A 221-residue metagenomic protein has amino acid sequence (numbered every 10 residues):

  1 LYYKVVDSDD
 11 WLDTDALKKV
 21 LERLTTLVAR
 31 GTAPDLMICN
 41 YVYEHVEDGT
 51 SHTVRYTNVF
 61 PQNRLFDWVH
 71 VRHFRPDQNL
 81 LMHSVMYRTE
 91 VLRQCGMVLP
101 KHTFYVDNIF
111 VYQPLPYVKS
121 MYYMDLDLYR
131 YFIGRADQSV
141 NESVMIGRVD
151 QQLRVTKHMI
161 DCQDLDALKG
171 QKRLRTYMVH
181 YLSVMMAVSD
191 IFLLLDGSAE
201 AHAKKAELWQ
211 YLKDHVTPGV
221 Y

Functional and structural regions predicted by a protein language model:
Y3: Short aromatic/hydrophobic "clamp" motif used to bind/position activated sugar donors
V6-S8: Catalytic metal- and UDP-sugar-binding loop of GT-A-like glycosyltransferases, i.e., residues flanking the conserved
D10-Y122, Y129-M145: Donor-binding/catalytic cores of nucleotide-activated saccharide and glycerol-phosphate transferases/polymerases
R135, Q163-A167, S189-G197: Secondary-structure edge/capping motif, primarily at the C-terminal ends of alpha-helices and the immediately following
Q151-T176, T217-G219: C-terminal, non-catalytic tails of nucleotide-sugar-dependent glycosyltransferases
K172-H180, H202, A206: Short, charged, amphipathic alpha-helical segments
Y177-I191: Amphipathic alpha-helical repeat scaffolds of TPR domains
L195-Y221: Membrane-interface aromatic/basic loop that binds lipid-linked glycans or pyrophosphate carriers, typified by
